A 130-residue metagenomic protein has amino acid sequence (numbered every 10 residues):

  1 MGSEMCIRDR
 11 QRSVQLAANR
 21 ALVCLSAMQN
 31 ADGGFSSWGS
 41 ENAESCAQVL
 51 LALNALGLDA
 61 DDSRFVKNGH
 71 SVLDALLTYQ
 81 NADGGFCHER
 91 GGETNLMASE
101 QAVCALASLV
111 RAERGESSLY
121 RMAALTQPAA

Functional and structural regions predicted by a protein language model:
M1-I7: Short, small-residue-biased leader/transition segments that mark boundaries at the very start of proteins
S3, L50-L53, L106: Hydrophobic core/packing positions within alpha-helical solenoid repeats
E4, S45-Q48, Q101: Alpha-solenoid helical repeat scaffolds
Q15, G34-S45, R64-N68, F86-L96: A glycine-rich, coil/turn loop motif that links secondary-structure elements
L16-G34, V66-C87, A123-A130: Long, well-ordered core segments of solenoidal/helical folds
M28, L56, Y79, L109-A112: Residue-level signature of the C-terminal ends
S40-D61: Loop/turn-rich, solvent-exposed surfaces of beta-rich toroidal or solenoidal domains
A75, C87-A130: Terminal, non-catalytic domain-edge segments
